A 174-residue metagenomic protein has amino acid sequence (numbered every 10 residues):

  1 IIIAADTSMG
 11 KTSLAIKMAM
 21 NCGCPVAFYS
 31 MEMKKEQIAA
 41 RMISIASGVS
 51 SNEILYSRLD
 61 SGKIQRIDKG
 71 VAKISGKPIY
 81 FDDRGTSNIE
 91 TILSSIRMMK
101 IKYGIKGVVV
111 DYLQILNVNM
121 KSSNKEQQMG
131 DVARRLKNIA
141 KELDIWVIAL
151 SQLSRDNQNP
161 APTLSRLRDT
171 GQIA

Functional and structural regions predicted by a protein language model:
I1-I3, A27: Short hydrophobic/aromatic beta-strand immediately N-terminal to the Walker A/P-loop
T7: The conserved Walker
G10: Conserved glycine(s) of the Walker
S13, K17, N21-G104, V118: Cytosolic-facing regulatory segments adjacent to core modules
L113: Conserved Walker B
N117-K125: Conserved ATPase-coupling elements of RecA-like P-loop NTPase cores
Q127-A174: Phosphate-binding/switch region of NTP-binding enzymes
